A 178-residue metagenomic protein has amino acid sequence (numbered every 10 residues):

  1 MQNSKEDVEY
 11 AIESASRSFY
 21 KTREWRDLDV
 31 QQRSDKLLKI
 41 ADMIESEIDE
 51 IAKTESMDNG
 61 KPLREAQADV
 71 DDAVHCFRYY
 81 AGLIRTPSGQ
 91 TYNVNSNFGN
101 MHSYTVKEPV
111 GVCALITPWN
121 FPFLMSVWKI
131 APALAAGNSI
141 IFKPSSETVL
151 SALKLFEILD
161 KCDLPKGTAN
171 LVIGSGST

Functional and structural regions predicted by a protein language model:
M1-K53, M57: Short, structured beta/alpha segment
E6, S46, E50, K61 (+4 more regions): Short alpha-helical
E9, E13, S34-D49, L63-S88: Long amphipathic alpha-helix in the N-terminal Rossmann-like dinucleotide-binding domain of NAD(P)-dependent
A15-S18, T22, Y80-I84, I158-P165: Change "in soluble alpha/beta enzymes" to "in soluble alpha/beta proteins
V30-Q31, T54-P62, Y92-F98: Short linear capping/connector segments at secondary-structure termini
G60-V70, N93, L171-I173: Short loop-beta-helix segment that forms the pyridoxal 5′-phosphate
G89-T178: Rossmann-like NAD(P) dinucleotide-binding subdomain of oxidoreductase/dehydrogenase enzymes
